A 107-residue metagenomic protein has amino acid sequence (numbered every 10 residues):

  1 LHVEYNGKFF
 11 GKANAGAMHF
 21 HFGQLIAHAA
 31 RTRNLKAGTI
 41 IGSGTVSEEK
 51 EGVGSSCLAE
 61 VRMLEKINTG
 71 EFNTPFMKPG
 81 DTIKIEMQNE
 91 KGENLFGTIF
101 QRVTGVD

Functional and structural regions predicted by a protein language model:
L1-D107: Catalytic-pocket segment enriched in acidic/His residues
